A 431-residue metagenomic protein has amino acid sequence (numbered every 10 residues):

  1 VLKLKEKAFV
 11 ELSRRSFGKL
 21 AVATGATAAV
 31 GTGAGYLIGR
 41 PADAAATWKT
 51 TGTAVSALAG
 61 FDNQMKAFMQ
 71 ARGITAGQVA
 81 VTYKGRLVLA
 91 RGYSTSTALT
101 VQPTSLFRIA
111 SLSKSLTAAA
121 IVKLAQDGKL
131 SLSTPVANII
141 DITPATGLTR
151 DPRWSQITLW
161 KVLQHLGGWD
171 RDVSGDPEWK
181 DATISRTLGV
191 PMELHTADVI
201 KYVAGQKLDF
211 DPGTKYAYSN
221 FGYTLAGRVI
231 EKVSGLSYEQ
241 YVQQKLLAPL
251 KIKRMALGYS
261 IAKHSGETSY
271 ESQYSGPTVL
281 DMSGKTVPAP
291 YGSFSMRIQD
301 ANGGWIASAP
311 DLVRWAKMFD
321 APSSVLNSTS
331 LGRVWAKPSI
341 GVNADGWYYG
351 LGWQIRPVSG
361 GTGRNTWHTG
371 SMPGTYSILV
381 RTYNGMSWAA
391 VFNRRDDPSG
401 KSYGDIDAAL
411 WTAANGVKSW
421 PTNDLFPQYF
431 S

Functional and structural regions predicted by a protein language model:
V1-S16, A23-G31: N-terminal secretory signal peptides
V30-R40: C-terminal segment of classical bacterial N-terminal signal peptides
G39, A45-R91, K285-S431: Catalytic loop of the DD-peptidase/beta-lactamase superfamily, centered on the K-T-G motif and neighboring
A57, F61, S105, L132 (+6 more regions): Residue-level signature of the cytosolic catalytic core of signaling kinases
M65, V79, G85, K114-T117 (+8 more regions): Residue-level preference for non-acidic, small/hydrophobic
Q70-Q78, A98-K161, F210-F221, D300: Short active-site loop at a secondary-structure junction that contains or immediately precedes the catalytic residue(s)
R86-V88, L148-N365: Short, surface-exposed loop or secondary-structure junction motifs that flank catalytic or metal-binding residues
